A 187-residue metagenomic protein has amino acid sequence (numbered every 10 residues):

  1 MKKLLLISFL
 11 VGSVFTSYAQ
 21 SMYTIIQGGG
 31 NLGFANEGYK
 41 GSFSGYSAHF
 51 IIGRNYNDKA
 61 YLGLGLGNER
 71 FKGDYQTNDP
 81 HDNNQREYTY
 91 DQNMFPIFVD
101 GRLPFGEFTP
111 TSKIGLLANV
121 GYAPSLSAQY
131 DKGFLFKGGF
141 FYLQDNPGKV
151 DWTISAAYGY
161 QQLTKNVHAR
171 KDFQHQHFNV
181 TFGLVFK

Functional and structural regions predicted by a protein language model:
M1-L4, Q20: Positively charged n-region of N-terminal signal peptides that target proteins for export
L4-S13: Sec-dependent N-terminal signal peptides
Y18-Y56, Y61-L62, N179, G183-K187: Short glycine/proline- and aromatic-enriched beta-strand/turn motifs that initiate or cap beta-hairpins
I26, L116-G121, I154-A157: Extended hydrophobic secondary-structure segments that form protein cores and membrane-embedded regions
L32, I51-G138, Y142-V150: Gram-negative (and chloroplast) outer-membrane scaffold detector with strong preference for beta-barrel transmembrane
N36-F43, P124-F134, H168-F173: Solvent-exposed loop/turn segments connecting transmembrane beta-strands in outer-membrane beta-barrel proteins
H49, G121-S127, K132, F140 (+3 more regions): Transmembrane beta-barrel domains of bacterial outer-membrane proteins
F98-R102, Q174-K187: Outer-membrane beta-barrel "beta-signal"
